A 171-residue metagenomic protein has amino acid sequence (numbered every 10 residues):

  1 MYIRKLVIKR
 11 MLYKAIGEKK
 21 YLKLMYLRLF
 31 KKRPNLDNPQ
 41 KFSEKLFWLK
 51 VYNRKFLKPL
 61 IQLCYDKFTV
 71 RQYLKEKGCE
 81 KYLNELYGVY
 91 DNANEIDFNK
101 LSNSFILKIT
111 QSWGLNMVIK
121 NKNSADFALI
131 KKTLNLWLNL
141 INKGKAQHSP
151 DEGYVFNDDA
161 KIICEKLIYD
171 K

Functional and structural regions predicted by a protein language model:
M1-K58: Membrane-proximal basic amphipathic "stem/tether" segments
N53-R54, L63-D170: Active-site nucleotide/adenylate-binding loops and adjacent lid/helix of ATP-dependent enzymes
